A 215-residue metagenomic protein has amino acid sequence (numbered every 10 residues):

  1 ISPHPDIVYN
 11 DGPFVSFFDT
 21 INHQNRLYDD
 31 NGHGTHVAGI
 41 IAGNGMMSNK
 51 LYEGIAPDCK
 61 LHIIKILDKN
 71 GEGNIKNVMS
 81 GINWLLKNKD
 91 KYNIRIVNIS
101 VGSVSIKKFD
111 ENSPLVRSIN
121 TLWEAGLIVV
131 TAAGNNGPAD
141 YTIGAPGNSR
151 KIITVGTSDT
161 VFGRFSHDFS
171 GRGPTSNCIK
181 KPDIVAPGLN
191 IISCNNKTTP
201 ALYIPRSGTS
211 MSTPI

Functional and structural regions predicted by a protein language model:
I1-S2, M47, L67-G71, S103-I106 (+5 more regions): Solvent-exposed loop/turn segments at secondary-structure junctions within structured extracellular/periplasmic domains
I1-V15, Q24-K76, D90-R95, E124 (+2 more regions): Subtilisin-like serine protease catalytic core
G39, G54, K60-K65, N93-S100 (+7 more regions): Structural recognition of the beta-strand scaffold that forms the well-ordered cores of secreted hydrolase catalytic
G43, W84-D90, A186-N190: Glycine-rich, acidic and aromatic/proline-enriched surface loops and short helix-turn segments that act as binding
N49-L51, L115-I119, A139-I143, D168-F169: Short beta-alpha junctions and helix-cap segments that line functional grooves
I82-F109, A132-A133: Short acidic, glycine-rich surface-loop motifs adjacent to enzyme active sites
E111-V129: Catalytic-core regions built around general acid/base machinery
G144-I215: Extracellular S/T/G-rich loop segment that most often corresponds to the catalytic His/Ser-adjacent loop
